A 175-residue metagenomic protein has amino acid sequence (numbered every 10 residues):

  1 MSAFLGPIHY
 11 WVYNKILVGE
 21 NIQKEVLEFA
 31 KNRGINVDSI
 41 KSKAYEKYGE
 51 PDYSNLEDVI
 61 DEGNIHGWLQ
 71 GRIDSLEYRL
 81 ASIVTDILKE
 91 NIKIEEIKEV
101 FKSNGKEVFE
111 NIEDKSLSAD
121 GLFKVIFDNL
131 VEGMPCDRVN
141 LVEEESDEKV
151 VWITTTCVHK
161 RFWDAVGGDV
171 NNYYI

Functional and structural regions predicted by a protein language model:
M1-S146: N-terminal accessory segment detector
S146-I175: Short, hydrophobic/π-rich interface segment
